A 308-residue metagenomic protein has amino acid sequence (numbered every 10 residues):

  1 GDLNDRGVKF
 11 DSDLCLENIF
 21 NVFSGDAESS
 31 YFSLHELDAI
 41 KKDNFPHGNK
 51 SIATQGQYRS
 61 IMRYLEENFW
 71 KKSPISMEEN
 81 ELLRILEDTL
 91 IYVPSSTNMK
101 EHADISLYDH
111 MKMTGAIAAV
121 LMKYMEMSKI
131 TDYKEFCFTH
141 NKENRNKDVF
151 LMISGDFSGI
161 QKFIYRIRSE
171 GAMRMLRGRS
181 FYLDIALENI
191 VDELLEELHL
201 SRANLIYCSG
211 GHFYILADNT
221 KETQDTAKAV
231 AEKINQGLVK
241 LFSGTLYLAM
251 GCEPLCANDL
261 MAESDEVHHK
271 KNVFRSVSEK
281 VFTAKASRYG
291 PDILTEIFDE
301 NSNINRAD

Functional and structural regions predicted by a protein language model:
G1-D308: Regulatory and interdomain segments flanking nucleotide-handling catalytic cores in signaling/defense enzymes
